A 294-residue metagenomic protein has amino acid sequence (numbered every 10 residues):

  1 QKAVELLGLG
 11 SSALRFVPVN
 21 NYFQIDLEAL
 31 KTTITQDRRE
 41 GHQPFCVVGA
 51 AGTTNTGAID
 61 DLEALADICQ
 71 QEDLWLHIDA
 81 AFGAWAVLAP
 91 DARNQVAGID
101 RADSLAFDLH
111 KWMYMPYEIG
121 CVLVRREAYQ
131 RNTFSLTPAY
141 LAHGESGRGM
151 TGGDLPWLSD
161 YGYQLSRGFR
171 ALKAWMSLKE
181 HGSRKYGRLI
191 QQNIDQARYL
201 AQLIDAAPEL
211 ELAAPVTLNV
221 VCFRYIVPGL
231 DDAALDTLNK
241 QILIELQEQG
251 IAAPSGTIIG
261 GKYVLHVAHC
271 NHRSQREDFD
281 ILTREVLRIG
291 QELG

Functional and structural regions predicted by a protein language model:
Q1-R131: Conserved PLP-enzyme active-site core in the AAT-like
V4, C69, I204-D205, L246: A generic structural signal for well-ordered alpha-helical segments
T32, E63-D67, Q71, Y199 (+3 more regions): Alpha-helical scaffolding segments of alpha/beta enzyme cores, especially the outer helices of TIM-barrel or partial
E72, A97-P208: Active-site C-terminal subdomain of aminotransferase-like
M176-S177, C222-V227, L265-C270: Short, hydrophobic beta-strand segments
E211-V216, P254-I259: Short beta-strand
L212-L246: Conserved PLP-binding catalytic core of the aspartate aminotransferase-like
I259-G294: PLP-dependent enzyme catalytic core of the Aspartate aminotransferase-like
